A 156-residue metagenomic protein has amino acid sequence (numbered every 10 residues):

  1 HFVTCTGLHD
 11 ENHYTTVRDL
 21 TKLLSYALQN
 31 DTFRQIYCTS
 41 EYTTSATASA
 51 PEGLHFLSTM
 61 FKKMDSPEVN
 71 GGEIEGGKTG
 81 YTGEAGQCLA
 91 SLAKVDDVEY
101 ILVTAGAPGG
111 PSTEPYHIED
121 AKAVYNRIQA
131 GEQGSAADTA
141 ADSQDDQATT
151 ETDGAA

Functional and structural regions predicted by a protein language model:
H1-E151: Penicillin-recognizing serine hydrolase domain
D153-A156: Short, solvent-exposed mixed-charge patches
